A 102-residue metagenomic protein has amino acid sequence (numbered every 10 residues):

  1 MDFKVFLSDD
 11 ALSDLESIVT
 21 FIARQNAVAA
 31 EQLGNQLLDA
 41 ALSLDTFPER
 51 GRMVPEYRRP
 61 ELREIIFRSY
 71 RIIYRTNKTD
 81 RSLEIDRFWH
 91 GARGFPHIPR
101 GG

Functional and structural regions predicted by a protein language model:
M1, P60-E61, R81-E84: Residue-level signal for beta-strand positions within conserved beta-sheet cores that form or flank
M1-G34: Arg/Lys-rich, positively charged N-terminal/basic patches that mediate binding to nucleic acids
E31-Q32, R52-E56, H97: Short, hydrophobic secondary-structure boundary micro-motifs
D45: Short proline/glycine- and basic residue-enriched helix-capping loop/turn segments at helix->loop/beta transitions
E49-T79: Basic/aromatic recognition patch in beta-strand/loop cores that engages polyanionic ligands
F67, R75-G102: Enriched for short, Lys/Arg-rich terminal
